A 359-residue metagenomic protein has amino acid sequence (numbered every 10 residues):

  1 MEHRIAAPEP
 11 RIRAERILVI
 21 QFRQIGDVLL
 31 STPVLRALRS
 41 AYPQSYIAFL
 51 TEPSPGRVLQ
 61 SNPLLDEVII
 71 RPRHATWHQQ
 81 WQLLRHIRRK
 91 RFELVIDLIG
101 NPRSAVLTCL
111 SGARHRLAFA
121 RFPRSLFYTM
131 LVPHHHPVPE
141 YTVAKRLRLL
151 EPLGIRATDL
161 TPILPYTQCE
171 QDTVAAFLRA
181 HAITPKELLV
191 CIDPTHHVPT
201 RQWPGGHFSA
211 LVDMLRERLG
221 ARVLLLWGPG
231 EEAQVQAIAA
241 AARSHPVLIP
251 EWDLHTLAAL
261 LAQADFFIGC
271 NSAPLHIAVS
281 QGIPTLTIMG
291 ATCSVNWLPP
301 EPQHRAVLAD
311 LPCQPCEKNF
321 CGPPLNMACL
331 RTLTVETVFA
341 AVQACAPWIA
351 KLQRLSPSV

Functional and structural regions predicted by a protein language model:
M1-V359: Catalytic machinery of carbohydrate-active enzymes, primarily nucleotide-sugar-dependent glycosyltransferases
